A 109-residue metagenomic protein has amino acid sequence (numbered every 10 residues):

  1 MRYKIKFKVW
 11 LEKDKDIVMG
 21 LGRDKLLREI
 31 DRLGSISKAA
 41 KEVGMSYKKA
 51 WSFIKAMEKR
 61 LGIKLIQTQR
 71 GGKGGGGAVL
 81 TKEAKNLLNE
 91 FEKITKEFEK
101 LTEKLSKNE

Functional and structural regions predicted by a protein language model:
R2-K15: Short, Lys/Arg-enriched N-terminal segment that forms or immediately precedes the first helix of a structured domain
I17-L27, K48: Short alpha-helical elements of helix-turn-helix
L33-A40: Short helix-boundary/capping micro-motifs
G44-S46: Central "turn" residue of the DNA-binding helix-turn-helix
F53: Residues within the DNA-recognition helix of helix-turn-helix
K59-K64: Residue cluster at the C-terminal edge of the helix-turn-helix DNA-binding motif
T68-F91: Basic, amphipathic "hinge/linker" alpha-helix immediately C-terminal to the N-terminal HTH DNA-binding motif
L87-S106: Alpha-helical linker/hinge and terminal dimerization helices associated with HTH transcriptional regulators
